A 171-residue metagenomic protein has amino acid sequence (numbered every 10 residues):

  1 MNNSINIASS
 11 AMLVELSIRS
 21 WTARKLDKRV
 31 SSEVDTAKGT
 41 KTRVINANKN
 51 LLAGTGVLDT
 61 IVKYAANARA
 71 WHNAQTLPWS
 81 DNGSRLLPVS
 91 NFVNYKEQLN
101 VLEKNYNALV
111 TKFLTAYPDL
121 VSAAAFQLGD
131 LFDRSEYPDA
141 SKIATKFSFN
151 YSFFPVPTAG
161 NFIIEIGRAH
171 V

Functional and structural regions predicted by a protein language model:
M1-D139: Leu/Val/Ala/Ile-rich N-terminal alpha-helices, chiefly Sec-type signal peptides and the beginnings
P138-I164: Acidic, low-complexity proline/glycine-rich segments
A169-V171: Conserved small/polar residues in nucleotide/adenosyl-binding loops
